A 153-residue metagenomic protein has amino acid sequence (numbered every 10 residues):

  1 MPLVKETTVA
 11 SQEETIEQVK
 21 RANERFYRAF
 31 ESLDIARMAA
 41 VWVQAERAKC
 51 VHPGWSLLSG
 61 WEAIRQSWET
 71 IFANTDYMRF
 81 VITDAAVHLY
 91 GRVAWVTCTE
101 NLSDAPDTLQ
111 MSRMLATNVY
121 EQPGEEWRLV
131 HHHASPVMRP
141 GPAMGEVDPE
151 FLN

Functional and structural regions predicted by a protein language model:
P2-A40, A48-N153: A beta-strand edge to alpha-helix "cap/lid" segment located at domain peripheries
V43: Helix-to-beta-strand junctions that scaffold the AdoMet/dcAdoMet cofactor pocket in Class I SAM-dependent enzymes
